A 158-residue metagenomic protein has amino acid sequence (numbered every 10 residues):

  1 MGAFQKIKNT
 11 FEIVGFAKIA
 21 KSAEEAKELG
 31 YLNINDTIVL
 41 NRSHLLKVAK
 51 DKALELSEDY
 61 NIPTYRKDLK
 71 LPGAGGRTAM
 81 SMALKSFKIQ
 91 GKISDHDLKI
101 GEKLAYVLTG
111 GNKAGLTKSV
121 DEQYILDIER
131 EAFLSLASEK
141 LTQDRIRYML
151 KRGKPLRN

Functional and structural regions predicted by a protein language model:
M1-I13, A17-K18, S22, E28 (+2 more regions): Intrinsically disordered, low-complexity segments enriched in small/flexible residues
